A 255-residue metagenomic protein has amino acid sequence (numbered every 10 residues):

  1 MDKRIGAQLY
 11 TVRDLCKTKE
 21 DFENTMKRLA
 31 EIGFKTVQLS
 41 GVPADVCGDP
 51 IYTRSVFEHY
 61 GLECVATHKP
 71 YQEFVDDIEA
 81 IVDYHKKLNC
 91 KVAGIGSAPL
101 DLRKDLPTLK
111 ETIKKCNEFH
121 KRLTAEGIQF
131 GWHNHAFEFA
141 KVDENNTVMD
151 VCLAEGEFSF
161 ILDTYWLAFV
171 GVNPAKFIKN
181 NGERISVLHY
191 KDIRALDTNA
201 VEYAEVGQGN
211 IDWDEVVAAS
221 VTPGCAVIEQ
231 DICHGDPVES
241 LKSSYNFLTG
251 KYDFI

Functional and structural regions predicted by a protein language model:
M1-K91, F254-I255: N-terminal pre-domain/capping segments
R4-G6, T36-Q38, E63-A66, K91-V92 (+4 more regions): Structural preference for beta-strand elements that scaffold enzyme active sites
A7, L29, V37, F57 (+7 more regions): Conserved, mostly hydrophobic/aromatic
R13-K19, L39-P50, K69-I78, L100-K104 (+4 more regions): Acidic-and-aromatic substrate-binding clefts and catalytic sites of carbohydrate-active enzymes
V37, A125-N210: Acidic/histidine-rich catalytic cores of soluble enzymes
T53-K69, F119-L123, D150-G156, W213-V216: Alpha-helix-loop-beta-strand connector modules within alpha/beta enzyme cores
I193-A195, N199-E202, P223-G235: Active-site clefts of carbohydrate-active enzymes
P237-I255: C-terminal helical cap(s) of enzyme catalytic domains, especially alpha/beta-barrels
